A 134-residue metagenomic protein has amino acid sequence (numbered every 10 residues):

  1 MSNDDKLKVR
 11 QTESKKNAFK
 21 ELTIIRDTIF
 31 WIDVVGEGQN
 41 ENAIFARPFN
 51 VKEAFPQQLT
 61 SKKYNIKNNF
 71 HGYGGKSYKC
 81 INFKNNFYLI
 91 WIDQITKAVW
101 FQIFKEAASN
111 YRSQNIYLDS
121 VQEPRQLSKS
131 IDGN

Functional and structural regions predicted by a protein language model:
M1-N134: Sequence signature of WD/YWTD-type beta-propeller architectures
